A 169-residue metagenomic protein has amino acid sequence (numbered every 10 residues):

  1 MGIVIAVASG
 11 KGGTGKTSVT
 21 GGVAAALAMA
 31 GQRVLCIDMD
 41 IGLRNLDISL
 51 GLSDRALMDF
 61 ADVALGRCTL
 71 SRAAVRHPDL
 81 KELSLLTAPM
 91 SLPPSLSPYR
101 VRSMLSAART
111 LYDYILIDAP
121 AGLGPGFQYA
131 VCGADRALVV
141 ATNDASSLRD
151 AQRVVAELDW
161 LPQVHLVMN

Functional and structural regions predicted by a protein language model:
G2-M39, A108: Walker A/P-loop phosphate-binding motif and the immediately C-terminal alpha-helix
G2-V4, A64, P162: N-terminal regions of ATP-driven nucleic-acid and macromolecular assemblies, encompassing P-loop NTP-binding domains
I5, I37, S84-L86, L138 (+1 more regions): Hydrophobic/aromatic beta-strand patches that form the interior of the parallel beta-sheet core in alpha/beta enzyme
S9, D38, T87-M90, A119 (+1 more regions): Flexible glycine-/small-residue-rich
G21, A25-M29, I48, C132 (+1 more regions): Short, well-ordered alpha-helices that flank and scaffold nucleotide-derived cofactor binding pockets
C36-T110: P-loop/Walker-type NTP enzyme "switch/lid" segment
S103, A107-T110, Y114-N169: Conserved catalytic-core segment of NTP-binding enzymes
